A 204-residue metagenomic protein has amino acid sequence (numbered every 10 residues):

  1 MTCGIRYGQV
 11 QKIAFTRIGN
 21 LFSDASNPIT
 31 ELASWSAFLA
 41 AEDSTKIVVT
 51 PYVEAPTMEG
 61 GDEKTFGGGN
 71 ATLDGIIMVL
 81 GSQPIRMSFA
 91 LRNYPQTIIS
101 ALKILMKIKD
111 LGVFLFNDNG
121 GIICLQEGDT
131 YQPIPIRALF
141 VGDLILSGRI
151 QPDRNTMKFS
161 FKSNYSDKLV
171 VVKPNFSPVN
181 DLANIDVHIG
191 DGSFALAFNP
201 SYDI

Functional and structural regions predicted by a protein language model:
M1-S88, Q132-R154: Solvent-exposed edge beta-strands and adjacent loop segments that serve as assembly or binding interfaces
T16, A40-A41, T50-Y52, A90-R92 (+4 more regions): A structural detector for beta-sheet-dominated domains
A25-P28, S44, E63, G75 (+7 more regions): Short linear motifs in intrinsically disordered/low-complexity regions
E54, Y94-Q96, G120, V141 (+1 more regions): Generic "edge-of-domain/loop-turn" microfeature
M87, L111, M157: Residue-level detector of short, conserved catalytic/binding motifs and their immediate flanks
A90-Y131: Short, acidic/charged, Gly/Pro-enriched secondary-structure junctions
P133-P200: Mixed-charge, glycine-accented linear interaction segment located at domain edges/termini
